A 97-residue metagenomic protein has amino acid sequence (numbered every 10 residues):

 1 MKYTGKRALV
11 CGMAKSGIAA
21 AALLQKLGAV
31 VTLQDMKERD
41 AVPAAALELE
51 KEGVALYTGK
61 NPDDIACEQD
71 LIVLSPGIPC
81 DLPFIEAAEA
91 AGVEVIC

Functional and structural regions predicted by a protein language model:
M1-C97: N-terminal leader/targeting and accessory segments in enzymes
